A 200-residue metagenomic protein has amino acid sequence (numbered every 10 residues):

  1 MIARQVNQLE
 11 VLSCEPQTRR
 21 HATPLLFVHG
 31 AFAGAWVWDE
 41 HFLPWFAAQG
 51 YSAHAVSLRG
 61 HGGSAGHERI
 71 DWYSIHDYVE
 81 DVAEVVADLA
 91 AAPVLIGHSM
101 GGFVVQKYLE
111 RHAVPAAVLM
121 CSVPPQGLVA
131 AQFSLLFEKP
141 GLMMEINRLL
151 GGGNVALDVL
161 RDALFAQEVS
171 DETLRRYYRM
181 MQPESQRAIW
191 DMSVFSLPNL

Functional and structural regions predicted by a protein language model:
P16-P24, Y51: Proline/glycine-enriched tight loop/beta-turn segments at coil->beta junctions that connect or precede beta-strands
L26-G30, S57, H98: The conserved beta1-alpha1 loop
A31-L43: The serine-hydrolase catalytic nucleophile loop
W45-H67: Conserved alpha/beta-hydrolase
D77-P93: Conserved acidic catalytic loop of the alpha/beta-hydrolase fold
P93-L128: Conserved hydrolase catalytic core segment
V114-L149, A188-S196: Flexible "cap/lid" loop of the alpha/beta hydrolase fold
G152-L200: Alpha/beta-hydrolase
